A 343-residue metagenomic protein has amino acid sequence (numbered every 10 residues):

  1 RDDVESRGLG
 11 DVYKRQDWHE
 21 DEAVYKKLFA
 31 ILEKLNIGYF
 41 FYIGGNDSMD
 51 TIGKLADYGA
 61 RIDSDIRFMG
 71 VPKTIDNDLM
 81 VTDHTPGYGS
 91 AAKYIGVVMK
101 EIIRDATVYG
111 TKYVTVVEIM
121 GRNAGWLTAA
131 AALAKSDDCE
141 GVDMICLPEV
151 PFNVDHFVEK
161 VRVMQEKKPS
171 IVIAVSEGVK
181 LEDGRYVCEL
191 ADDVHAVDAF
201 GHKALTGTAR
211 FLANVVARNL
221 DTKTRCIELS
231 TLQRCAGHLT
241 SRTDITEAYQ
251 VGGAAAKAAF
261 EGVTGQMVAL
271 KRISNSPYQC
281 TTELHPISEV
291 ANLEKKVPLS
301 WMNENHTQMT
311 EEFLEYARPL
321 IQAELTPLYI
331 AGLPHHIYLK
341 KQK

Functional and structural regions predicted by a protein language model:
D2-G10: Single conserved hydrophobic/aromatic residue that forms the stacking wall/gate of nucleotide- or nucleobase-binding
D11-Y13, F41, P72, A132 (+1 more regions): Buried hydrophobic positions in well-ordered alpha/beta secondary-structure cores of metabolic enzymes
Y13-N36: A structured beta-alpha segment of the ubiquitous adenosine-cofactor-binding alpha/beta core
D17-H19, N46-S48, K73-N77, G121-N123 (+3 more regions): Acidic, glycine-rich active-site loops and adjacent beta-strand->loop/helix elements that engage anionic groups
I31, Y42-G44, D50-D65, M69 (+1 more regions): Accessory alpha-helical/coil subdomains and C-terminal extensions that flank or cap enzyme catalytic cores
D76-H84: Glycine-rich, charge-decorated loop segments at or immediately adjacent to ligand/cofactor-binding or catalytic sites
D83-P86, S241-R242: Short glycine-enriched, charge-decorated loop/helix-capping segments at active-site entrances that position
E189-K343: C-terminal non-catalytic interaction/assembly regions of soluble proteins
